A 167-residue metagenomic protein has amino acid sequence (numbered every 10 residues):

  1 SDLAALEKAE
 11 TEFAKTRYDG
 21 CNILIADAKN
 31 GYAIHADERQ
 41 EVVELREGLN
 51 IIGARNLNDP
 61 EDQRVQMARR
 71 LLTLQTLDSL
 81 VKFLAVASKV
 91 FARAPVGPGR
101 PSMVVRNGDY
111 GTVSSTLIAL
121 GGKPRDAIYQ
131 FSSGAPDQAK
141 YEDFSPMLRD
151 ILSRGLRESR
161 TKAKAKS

Functional and structural regions predicted by a protein language model:
S1-S167: N-terminal nucleophile
